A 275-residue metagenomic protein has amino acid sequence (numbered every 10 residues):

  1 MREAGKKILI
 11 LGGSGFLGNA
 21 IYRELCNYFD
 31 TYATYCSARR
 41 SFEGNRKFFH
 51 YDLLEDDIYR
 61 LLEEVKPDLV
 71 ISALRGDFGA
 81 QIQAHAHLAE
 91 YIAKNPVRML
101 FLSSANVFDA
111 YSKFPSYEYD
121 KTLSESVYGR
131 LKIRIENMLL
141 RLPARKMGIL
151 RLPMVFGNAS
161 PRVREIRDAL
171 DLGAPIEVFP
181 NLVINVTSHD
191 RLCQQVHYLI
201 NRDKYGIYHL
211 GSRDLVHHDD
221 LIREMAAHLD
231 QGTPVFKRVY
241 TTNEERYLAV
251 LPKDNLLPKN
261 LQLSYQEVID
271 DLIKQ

Functional and structural regions predicted by a protein language model:
R2-Y28: N-terminal Rossmann NAD(P)H-binding glycine-rich loop of SDR-like oxidoreductase domains
A33-F42: N-terminal Rossmann-fold cofactor-binding loop
R46-D68: Conserved Rossmann-fold cofactor-binding substructure of NAD(P)-dependent oxidoreductases
L61-F101: NAD(P)-cofactor binding segment of oxidoreductase domains
K94, A110-L150, G157: Catalytic helix-loop patch of NAD(P)-dependent Rossmann-fold dehydrogenases
N137-I184, R191, Y198: NAD(P)-dependent short-chain dehydrogenase/reductase
L172-A174, Q195-Y247, I273-K274: Mid/C-terminal beta-alpha module of Rossmann-like enzyme folds, strongest in SDR-family dehydrogenases/epimerases
N243, K259-Q275: Amphipathic terminal alpha-helices
